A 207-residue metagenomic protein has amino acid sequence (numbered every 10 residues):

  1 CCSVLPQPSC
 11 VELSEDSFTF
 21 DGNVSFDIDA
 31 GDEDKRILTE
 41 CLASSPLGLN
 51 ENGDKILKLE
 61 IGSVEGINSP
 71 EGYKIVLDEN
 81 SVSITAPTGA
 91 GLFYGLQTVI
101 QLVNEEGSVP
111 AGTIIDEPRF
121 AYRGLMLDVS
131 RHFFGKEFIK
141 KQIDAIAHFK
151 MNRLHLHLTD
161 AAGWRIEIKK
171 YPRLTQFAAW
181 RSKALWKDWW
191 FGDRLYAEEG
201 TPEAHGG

Functional and structural regions predicted by a protein language model:
C1-R123: Acidic, contiguous N-terminal accessory segments
G66-G207: Feature activates predominantly on carbohydrate-active enzymes
